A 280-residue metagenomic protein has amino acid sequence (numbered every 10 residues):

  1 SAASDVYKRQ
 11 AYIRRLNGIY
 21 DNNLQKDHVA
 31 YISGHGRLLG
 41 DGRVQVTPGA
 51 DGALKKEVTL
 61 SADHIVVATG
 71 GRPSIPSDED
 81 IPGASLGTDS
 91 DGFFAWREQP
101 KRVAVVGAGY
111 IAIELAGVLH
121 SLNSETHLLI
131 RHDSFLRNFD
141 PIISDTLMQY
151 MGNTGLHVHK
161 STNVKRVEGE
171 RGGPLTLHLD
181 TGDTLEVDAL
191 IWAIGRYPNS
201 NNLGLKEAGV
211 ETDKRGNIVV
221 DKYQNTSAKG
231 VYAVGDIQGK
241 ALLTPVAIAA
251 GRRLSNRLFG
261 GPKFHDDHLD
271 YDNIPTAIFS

Functional and structural regions predicted by a protein language model:
A2-Y7: Short, small-residue-biased leader/transition segments that mark boundaries at the very start of proteins
A11-G18, F94-A95, P100-A104, Y110-R171 (+3 more regions): Rossmann-like dinucleotide-binding cores of NAD(P)H-dependent redox enzymes
G18, N22-D27, I32-G34, T47 (+5 more regions): Rossmann-like nucleotide/phosphate-binding core characteristic of flavoprotein oxidoreductases
A30-S33, R37-A53, L122-K222: A Rossmann-like FAD-binding core segment of flavoenzymes
G36, T59-G70, V105-V106, E186-G195: Short hydrophobic core segments
G40-G42, V46-P76, S90, A95: Glycine-rich active-site/cofactor-binding loop and its immediate structural neighborhood
V67-E125, T154-V158, K206-A208, T212-Y223 (+1 more regions): Glycine-rich dinucleotide-binding loop and its adjacent helix/turn
G83-Q99, T184-H265: FAD-site-proximal beta/loop scaffold in flavoenzymes
